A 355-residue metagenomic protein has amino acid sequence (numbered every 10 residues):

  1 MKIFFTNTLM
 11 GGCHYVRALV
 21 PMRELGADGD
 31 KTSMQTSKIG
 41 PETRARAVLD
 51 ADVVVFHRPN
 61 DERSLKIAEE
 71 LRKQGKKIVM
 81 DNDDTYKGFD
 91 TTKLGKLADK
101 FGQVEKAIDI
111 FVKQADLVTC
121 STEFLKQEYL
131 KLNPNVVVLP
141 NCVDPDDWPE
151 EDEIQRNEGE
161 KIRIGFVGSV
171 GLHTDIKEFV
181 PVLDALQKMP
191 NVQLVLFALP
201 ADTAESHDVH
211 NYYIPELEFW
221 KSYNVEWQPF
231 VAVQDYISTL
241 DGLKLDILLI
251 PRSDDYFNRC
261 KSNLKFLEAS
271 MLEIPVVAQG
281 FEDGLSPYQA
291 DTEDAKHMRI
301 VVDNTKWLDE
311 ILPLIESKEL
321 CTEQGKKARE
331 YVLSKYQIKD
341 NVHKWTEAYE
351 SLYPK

Functional and structural regions predicted by a protein language model:
M1-R58: N-terminal pre-catalytic "stem/leader" segment of glycosyltransferase-like enzymes
F5-E24, D144-D152, N157-G242: Conserved catalytic-core segment of nucleotide-activated headgroup transferases in glycan assembly
L49, E62, E70-K73, Y86 (+1 more regions): Membrane-proximal helix-turn-helix segments that form the acceptor-binding/catalytic region of lipid-linked
F124, C142: Carbohydrate-associated surface elements
T174, V233-E268, V277-Q289: Nucleotide-sugar-dependent
Y288-T305, P313-E319: Conserved acidic donor-binding segment of nucleotide-sugar-dependent glycosyltransferases
P313, L320-K335, E347: A short, well-ordered alpha-helix in the C-terminal region of glycosyltransferases
I338-K355: C-terminal alpha-helical cap of glycosyltransferases
